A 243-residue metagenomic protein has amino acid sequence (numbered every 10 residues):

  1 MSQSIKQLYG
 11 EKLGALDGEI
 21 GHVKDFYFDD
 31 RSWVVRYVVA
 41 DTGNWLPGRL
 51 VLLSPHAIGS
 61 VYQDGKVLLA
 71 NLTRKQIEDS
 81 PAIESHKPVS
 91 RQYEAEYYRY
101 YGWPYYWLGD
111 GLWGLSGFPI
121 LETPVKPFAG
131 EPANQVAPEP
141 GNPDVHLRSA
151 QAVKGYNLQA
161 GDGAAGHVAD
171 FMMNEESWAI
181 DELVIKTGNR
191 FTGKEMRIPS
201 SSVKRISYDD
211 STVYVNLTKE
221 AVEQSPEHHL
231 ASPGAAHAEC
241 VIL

Functional and structural regions predicted by a protein language model:
M1-L243: Peripheral interaction segments used for macromolecular assembly
